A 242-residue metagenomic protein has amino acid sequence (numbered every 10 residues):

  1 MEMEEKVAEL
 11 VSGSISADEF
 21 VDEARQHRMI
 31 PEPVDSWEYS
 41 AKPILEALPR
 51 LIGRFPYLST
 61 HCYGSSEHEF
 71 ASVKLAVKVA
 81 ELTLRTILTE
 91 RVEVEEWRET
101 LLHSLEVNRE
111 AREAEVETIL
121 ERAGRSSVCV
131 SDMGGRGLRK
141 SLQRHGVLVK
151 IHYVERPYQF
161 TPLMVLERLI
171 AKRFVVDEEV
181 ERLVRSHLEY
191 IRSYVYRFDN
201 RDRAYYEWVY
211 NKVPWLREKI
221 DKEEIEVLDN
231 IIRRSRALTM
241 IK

Functional and structural regions predicted by a protein language model:
M1-K242: Compositional signal for N-terminal targeting/processing segments
